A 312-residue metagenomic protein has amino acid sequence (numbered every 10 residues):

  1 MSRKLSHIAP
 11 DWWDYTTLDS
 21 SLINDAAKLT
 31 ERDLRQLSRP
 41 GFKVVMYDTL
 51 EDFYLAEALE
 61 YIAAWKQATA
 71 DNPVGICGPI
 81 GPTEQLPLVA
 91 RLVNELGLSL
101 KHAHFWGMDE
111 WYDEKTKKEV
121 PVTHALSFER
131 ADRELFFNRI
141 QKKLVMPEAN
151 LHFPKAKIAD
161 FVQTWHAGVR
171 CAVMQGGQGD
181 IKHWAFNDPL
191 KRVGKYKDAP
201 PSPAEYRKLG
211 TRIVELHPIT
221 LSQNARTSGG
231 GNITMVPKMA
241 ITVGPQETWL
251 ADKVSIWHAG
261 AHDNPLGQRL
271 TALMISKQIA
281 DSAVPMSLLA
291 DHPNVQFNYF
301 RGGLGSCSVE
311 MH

Functional and structural regions predicted by a protein language model:
M1-I76: N-terminal glycine-/serine-/threonine-rich phosphate-binding loop
S2-T16, G41, Y47-T49, E57 (+1 more regions): ATP/nucleoside-binding phosphotransfer catalytic cores, i.e., glycine-rich phosphate-binding loops
I23-V45, L98-Q175, M235, Y299: Ligand-binding beta-strand-loop-alpha-helix segment within the catalytic cores of soluble metabolic enzymes
Q67-G97: Glycine-rich N-terminal segment of FAD-binding domains in flavoprotein oxidoreductases, spanning the beta-loop-helix
I76-L86, G177-H183, A261-D263: Gly/Ser/Thr-rich loops at beta-strand to alpha-helix junctions that form or flank small-molecule/cofactor-binding
V89-L100, V122-T123, P189-D198: A glycine- and small-aliphatic-rich helix-loop capping segment at beta-alpha/alpha-beta transitions that lines
V169-G194: Glycine-rich phosphate-binding loop
A185-P237: Class I SAM-dependent methyltransferase SAM-binding "motif I" and its flanking Rossmann-like core
